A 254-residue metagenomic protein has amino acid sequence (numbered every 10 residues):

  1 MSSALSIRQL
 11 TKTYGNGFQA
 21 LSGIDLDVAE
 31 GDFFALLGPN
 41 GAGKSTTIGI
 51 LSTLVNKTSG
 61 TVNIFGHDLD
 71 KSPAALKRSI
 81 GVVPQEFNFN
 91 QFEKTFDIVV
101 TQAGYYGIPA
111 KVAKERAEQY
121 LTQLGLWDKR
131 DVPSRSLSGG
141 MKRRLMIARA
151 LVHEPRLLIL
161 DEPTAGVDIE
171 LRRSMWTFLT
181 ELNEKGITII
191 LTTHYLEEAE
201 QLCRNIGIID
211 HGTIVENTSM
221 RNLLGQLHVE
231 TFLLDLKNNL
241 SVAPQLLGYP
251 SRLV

Functional and structural regions predicted by a protein language model:
M1-I7, T11-G23, P73: A short, flexible loop at the N-terminus of ABC-type nucleotide-binding domains that lies
G60-D68, A75-L76: Conserved ABC transporter NBD signature motif
V100, G104, K111-K129: Conserved ABC ATPase "signature" region
I147: Hydrophobic anchor residue at the start of the ABC signature
V152-R156: A short, proline-enriched helix->beta-strand linker immediately N-terminal to the Walker B motif in ABC-type P-loop
L158-D161: Catalytic Walker B motif of ABC-type/P-loop ATPase nucleotide-binding domains
W176-V254: ABC transporter nucleotide-binding domain
